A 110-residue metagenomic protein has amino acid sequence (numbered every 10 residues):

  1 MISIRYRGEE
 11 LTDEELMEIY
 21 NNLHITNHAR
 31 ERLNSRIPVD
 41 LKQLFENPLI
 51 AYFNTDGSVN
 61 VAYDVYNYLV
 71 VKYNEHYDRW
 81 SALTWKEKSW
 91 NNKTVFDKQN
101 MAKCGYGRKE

Functional and structural regions predicted by a protein language model:
M1-E110: Ribonuclease/tRNase effector modules and their secretory precursors
